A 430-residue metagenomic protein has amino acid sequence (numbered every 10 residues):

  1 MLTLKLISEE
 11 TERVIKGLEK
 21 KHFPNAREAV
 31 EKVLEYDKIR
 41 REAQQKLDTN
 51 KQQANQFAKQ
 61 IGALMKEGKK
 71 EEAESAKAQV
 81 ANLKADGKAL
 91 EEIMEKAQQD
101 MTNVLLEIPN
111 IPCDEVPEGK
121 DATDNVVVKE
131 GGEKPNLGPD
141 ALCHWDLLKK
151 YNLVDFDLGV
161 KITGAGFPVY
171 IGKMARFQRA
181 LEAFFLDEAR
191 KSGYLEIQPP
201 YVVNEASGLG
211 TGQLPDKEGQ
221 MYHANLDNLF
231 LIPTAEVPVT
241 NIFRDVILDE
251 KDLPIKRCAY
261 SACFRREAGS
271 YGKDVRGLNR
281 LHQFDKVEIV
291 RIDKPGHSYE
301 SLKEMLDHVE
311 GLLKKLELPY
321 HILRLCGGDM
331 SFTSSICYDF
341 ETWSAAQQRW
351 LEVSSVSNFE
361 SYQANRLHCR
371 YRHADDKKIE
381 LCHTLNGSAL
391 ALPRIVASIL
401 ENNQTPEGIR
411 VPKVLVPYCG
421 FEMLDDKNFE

Functional and structural regions predicted by a protein language model:
M1-P135, L153, D157: N-terminal alpha-helical targeting/anchoring segments
R27, E130-E430: TRNA-recognition modules of translation machinery and tRNA-sensing kinases, especially anticodon-binding
